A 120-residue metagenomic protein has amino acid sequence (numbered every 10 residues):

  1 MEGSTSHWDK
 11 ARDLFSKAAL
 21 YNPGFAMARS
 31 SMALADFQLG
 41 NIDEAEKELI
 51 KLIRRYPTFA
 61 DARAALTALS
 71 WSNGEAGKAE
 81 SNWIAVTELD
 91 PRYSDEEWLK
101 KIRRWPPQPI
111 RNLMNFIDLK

Functional and structural regions predicted by a protein language model:
M1, A35, L69, V86-L89 (+1 more regions): TPR/TPR-like alpha-solenoid repeats
M1-R55: Alpha-helical adaptor scaffolds
A28, A35, A62, D95-E96: TPR alpha-solenoid repeat register
A45-L52, K78-V86, L113-K120: Alpha-helical repeat scaffolds
T58-A60, A64-S94, D118: TPR/TPR-like (Sel1-like) alpha-helical repeat modules
A85-K120: Terminal, low-structured helical/coil segments at or just beyond the last alpha-helical repeat
